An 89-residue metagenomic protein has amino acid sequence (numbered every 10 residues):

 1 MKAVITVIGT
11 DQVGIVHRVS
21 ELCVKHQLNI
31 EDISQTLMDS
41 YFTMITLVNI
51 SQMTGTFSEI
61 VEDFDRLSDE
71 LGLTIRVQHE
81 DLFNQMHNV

Functional and structural regions predicted by a protein language model:
M1-V89: A conserved regulatory-domain signal marking ACT and ACT-like small-molecule sensing domains and adjacent regulatory
